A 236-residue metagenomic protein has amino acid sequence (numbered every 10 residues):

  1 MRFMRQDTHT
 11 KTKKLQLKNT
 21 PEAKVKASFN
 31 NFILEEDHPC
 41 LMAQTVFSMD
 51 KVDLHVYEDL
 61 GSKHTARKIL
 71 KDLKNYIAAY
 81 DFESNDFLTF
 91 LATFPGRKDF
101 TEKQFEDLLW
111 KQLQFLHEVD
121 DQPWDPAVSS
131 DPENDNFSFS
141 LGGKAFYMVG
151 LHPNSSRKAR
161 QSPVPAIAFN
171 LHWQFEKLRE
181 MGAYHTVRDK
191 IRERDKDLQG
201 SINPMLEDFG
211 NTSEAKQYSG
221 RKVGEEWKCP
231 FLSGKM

Functional and structural regions predicted by a protein language model:
M1-N85, P95, L108-P123, R179-M236: Non-catalytic accessory regions used for complex assembly or targeting
A92-P95, N170: Conserved beta-strand segments of the P-loop GTPase G domain that flank and frequently precede/overlap
R97-T101, N154-S156: Short acidic, S/G/P-rich loop/turn micro-motifs used as interaction or catalytic elements
T101, D107, P132, S140 (+3 more regions): Secondary-shell segments that build the walls of catalytic and ion/ligand-binding clefts
Q104-W110, Q161-A166: "Short basic amphipathic alpha-helical interaction patches in structured regions
F105-S138, G143: Glycine- and acidic-residue-rich phosphate-binding/metal-coordinating active-site segment common to enzymes that handle
V128-A166: Aromatic/basic-lined ligand-recognition segments that form π-stacking hydrophobic pockets flanked by Lys/Arg to engage
H152-D189: Compact mixed alphabeta submodule
